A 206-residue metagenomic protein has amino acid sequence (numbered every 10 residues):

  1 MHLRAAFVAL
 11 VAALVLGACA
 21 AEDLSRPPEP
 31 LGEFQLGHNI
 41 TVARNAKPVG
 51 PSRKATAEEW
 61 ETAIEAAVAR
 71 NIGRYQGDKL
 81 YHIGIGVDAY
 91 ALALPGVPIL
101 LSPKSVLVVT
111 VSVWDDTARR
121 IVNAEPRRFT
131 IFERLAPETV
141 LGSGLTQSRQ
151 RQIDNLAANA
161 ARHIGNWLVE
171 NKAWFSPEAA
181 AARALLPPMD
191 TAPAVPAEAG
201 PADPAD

Functional and structural regions predicted by a protein language model:
M1-A21: Sec-dependent bacterial lipoprotein signal peptides
F7, L24-E33, D115-L135, R162-P177: Short secondary-structure transition/capping segments
C19-T62, A173-D206: A structural "domain/chain start" motif
P28-A89, N159, H163, W167: N-terminal segment of the mature soluble domain
A46-K54, I121-H163: Short secondary-structure boundary motifs at beta->alpha junctions and helix caps
A63, V106-V108, N155: Short, well-structured alpha-helical interface segments that form or flank functional binding sites
Q76-N123, R134-T146: Surface-exposed short loop/turn segments
D154, R162-G165, V169, A179-P188: Intrinsically disordered, low-complexity, charge-dense segments enriched in Lys/Arg and Glu/Asp interspersed
